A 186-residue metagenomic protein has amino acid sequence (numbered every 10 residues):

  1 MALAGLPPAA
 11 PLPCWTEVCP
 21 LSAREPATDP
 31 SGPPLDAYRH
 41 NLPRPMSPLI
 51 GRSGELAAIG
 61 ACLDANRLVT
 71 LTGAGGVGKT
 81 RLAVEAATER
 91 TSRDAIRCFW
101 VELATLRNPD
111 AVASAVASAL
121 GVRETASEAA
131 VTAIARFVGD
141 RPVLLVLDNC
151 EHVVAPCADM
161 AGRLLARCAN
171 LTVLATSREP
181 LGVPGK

Functional and structural regions predicted by a protein language model:
M1-D29: An N-terminal, helix-rich hydrophobic module
P11, R52, K79-T80: Short, conserved phosphate/pyrophosphate- and ester-handling motifs at nucleotide-, phospho-/glycolipid
C19-A61: Conserved adenine-nucleotide phosphate-binding loops and their immediately adjacent elements
A61-A65, A87-A95, V131-K186: A conserved switch/coupling segment of P-loop NTPase cores
V69-T72: Short hydrophobic/aromatic beta-strand immediately N-terminal to the Walker A/P-loop
A74-C98: P-loop NTPase Walker A phosphate-binding motif
A95-I96, W100-A115: AAA+/P-loop NTPase substrate/partner-engagement loops
P109-T125, G139: Conserved NTP-binding/hydrolysis module of P-loop NTPases
